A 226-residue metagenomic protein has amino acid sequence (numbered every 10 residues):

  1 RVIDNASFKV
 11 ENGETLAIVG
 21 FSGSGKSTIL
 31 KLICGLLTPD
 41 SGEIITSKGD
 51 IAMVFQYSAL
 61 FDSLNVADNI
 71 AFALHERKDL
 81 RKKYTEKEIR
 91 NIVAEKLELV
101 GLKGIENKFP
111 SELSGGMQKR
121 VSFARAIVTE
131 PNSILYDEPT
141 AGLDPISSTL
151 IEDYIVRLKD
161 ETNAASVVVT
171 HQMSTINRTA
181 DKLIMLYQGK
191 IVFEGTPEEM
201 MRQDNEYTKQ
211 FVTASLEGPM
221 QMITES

Functional and structural regions predicted by a protein language model:
C34: Helix-to-loop junction immediately C-terminal to a conserved catalytic motif
Y84-G104: Conserved ABC ATPase "signature" region
F109-L113, M117: Conserved ABC ATPase signature
E130: Conserved catalytic motifs of ABC-family nucleotide-binding domains
I134-D137: Catalytic Walker B motif of ABC-type/P-loop ATPase nucleotide-binding domains
I176-R178: A short, surface-exposed alpha-helical micro-motif characterized by mixed small hydrophobic and charged/polar residues
